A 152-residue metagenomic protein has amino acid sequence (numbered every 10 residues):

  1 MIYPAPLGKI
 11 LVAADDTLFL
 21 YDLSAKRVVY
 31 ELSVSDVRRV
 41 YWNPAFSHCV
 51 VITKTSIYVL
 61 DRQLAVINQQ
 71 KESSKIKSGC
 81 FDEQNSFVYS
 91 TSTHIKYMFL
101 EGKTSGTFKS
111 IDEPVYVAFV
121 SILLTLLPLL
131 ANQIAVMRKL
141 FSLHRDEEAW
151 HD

Functional and structural regions predicted by a protein language model:
M1-D152: WD40-like beta-propeller blades
